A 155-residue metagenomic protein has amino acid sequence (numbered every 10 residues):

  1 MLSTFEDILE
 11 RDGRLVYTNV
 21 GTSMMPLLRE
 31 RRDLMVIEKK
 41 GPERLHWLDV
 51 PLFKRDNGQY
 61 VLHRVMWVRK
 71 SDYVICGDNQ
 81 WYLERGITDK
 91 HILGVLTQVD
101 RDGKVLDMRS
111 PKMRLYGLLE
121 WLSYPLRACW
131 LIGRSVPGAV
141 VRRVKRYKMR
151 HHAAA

Functional and structural regions predicted by a protein language model:
M1-A155: Extended hydrophobic leader/signal-anchor segments used for secretion and membrane insertion
